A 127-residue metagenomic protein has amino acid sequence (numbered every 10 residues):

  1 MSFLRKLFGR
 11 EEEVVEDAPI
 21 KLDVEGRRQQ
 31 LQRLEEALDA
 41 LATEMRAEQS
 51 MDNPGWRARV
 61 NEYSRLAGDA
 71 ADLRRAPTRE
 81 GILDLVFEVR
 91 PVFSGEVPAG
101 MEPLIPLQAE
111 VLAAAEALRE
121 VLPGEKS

Functional and structural regions predicted by a protein language model:
M1-E12: Polybasic, Ser/Thr-rich amphipathic helices
R10-R57, A115: Short terminal alpha-helical segments
I20-L34, R59, A71, R75 (+2 more regions): Intrinsic-disorder-associated interaction segments
L38-A42, S64, G81-R90, A115 (+1 more regions): Extended amphipathic alpha-helical scaffold segments
T43-R57, A71-R79, S94-I105, K126-S127: Charged, low-complexity interaction regions
N53-S64, L83-F87, E102-A109: Short, charged, amphipathic alpha-helical segments
N61-D72, P91: Extended, amphipathic alpha-helices with heptad-repeat/coiled-coil or helix-bundle character that serve as
F87-S127: Amphipathic alpha-helical binding modules
